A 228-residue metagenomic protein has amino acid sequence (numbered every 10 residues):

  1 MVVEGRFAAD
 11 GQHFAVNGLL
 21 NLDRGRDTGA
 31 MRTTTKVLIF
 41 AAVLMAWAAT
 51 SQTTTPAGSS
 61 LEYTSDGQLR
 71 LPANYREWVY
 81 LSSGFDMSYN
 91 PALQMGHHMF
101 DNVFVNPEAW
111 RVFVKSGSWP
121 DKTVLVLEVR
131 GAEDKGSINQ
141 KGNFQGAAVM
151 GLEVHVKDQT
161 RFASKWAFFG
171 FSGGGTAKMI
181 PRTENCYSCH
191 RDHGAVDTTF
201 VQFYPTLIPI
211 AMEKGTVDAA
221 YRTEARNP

Functional and structural regions predicted by a protein language model:
M1-V3, V16, I39: Short hydrophobic transmembrane-like helices used for membrane targeting/insertion
V3-E4, D10: Short linear segments in intrinsically disordered or otherwise low-structure-confidence regions
H13-A30: Short, Lys/Arg-enriched N-terminal segments with co-localized hydrophobic residues within the first ~10-30 amino acids
G29-I39: Bacterial N-terminal signal peptides that target proteins for export
L38-A46: Bacterial N-terminal signal peptides
A48-P56: Boundary at the C-terminal end of the N-terminal hydrophobic targeting segment
T55-P56, L61-D66, L71-V79, S83-S88 (+2 more regions): Sequence context surrounding c-type heme c attachment/ligation sites in exported
M99-V114, I138-N139: N-terminal post-signal-peptidase region of extra-cytosolic proteins
